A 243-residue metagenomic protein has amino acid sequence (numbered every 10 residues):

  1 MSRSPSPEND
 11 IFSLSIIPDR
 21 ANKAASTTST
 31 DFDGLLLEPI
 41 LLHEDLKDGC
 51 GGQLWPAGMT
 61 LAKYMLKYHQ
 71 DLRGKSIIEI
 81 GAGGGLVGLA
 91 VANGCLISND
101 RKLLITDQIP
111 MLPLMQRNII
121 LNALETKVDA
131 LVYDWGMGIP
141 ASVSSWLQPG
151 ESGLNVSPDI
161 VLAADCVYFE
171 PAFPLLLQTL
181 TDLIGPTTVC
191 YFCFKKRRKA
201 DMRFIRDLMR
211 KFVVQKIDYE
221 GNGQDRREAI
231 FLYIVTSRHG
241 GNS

Functional and structural regions predicted by a protein language model:
M1-S243: S-adenosylmethionine-dependent methyltransferases
